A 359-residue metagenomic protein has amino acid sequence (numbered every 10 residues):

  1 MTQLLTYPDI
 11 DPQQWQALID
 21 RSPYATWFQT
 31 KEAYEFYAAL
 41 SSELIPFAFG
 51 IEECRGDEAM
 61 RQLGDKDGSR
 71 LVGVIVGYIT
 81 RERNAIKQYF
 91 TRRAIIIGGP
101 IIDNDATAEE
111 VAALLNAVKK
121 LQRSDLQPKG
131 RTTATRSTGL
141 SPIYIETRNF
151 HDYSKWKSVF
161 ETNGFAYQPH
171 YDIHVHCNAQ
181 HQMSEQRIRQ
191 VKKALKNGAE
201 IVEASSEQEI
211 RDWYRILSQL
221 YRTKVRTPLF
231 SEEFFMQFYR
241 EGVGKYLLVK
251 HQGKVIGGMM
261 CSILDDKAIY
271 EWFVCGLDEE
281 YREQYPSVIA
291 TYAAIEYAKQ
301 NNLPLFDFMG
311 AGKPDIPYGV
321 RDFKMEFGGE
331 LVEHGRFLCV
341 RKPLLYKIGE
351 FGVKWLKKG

Functional and structural regions predicted by a protein language model:
T2-R55, D65-S69, I75-A85, G139 (+2 more regions): A conserved beta-strand-loop-helix scaffold within acyl/acetyltransferase catalytic domains
G50, D103, A112-K120, M236 (+1 more regions): Aromatic (often tryptophan-rich) hydrophobic motifs at membrane interfaces
E53-R70, K120-S141: Intrinsic disorder/low-complexity segments
V76-I79, S158-Q182, L303-G359: Active-site/acyl-donor-binding loops of N-acyltransferases
T80-I97: Conserved acyl-donor/pantetheine-binding loop and adjacent beta-alpha core of acyl/acetyltransferases and related
I97-A106: The substrate-binding groove and active-site-proximal loops of carbohydrate-active enzymes, especially glycoside
D105, T147-D152: Structural motif
S124, L140-N149, K299-G310: Conserved GNAT acetyl-CoA-binding A-motif
